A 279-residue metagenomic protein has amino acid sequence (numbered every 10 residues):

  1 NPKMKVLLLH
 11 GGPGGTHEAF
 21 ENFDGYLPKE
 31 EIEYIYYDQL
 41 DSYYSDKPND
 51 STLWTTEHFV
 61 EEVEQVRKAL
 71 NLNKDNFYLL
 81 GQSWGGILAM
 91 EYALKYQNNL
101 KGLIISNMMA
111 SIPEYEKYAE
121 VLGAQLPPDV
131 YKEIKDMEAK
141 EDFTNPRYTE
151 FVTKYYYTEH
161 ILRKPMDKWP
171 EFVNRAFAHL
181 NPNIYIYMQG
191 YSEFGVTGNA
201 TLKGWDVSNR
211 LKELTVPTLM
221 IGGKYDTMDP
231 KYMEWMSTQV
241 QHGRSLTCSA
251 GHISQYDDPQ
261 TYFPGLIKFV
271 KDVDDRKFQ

Functional and structural regions predicted by a protein language model:
N1-P48, T52: Conserved HGGG/HGGXW glycine-rich cap/lid loop of the alpha/beta-hydrolase fold
P13-G14, Q39-Y43, G85, M109-A110 (+1 more regions): Alpha/beta-hydrolase active-site loop signature
Y36-L80, W84: Active-site loop/oxyanion-hole signature of alpha/beta-hydrolase fold enzymes
D75-Y118: Conserved hydrolase catalytic core segment
L103-F143: Flexible "cap/lid" loop of the alpha/beta hydrolase fold
Q125, K132-K212, V216: Alpha/beta-hydrolase
S208-A250: Conserved loop-alpha-helix segment in the C-terminal half of the alpha/beta-hydrolase fold that carries the catalytic
H242-Q279: Catalytic active-site module of serine/aspartate enzymes centered on a nucleophile-bearing elbow/loop
